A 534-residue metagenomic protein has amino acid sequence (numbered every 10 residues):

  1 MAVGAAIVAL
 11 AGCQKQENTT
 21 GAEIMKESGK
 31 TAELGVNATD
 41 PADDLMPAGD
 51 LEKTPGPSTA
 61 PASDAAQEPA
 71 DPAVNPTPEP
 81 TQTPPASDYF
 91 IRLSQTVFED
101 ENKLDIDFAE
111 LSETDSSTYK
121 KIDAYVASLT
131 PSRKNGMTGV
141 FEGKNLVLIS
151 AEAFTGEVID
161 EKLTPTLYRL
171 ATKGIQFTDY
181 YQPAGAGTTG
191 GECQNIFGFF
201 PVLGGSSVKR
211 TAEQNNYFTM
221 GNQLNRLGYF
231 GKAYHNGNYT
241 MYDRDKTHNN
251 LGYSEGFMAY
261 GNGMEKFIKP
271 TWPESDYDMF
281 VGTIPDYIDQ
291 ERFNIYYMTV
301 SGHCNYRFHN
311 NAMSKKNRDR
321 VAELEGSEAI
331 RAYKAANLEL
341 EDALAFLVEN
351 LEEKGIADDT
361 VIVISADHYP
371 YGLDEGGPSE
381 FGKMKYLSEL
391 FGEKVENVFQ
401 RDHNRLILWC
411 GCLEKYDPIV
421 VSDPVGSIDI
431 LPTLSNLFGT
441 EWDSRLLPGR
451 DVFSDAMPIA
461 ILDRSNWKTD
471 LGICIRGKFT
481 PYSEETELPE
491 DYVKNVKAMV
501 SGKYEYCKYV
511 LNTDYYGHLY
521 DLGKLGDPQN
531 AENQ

Functional and structural regions predicted by a protein language model:
M1-K144, D160-T164, A171-T172, D179 (+2 more regions): N-terminal secretory/membrane-targeting segments
A109-Q534: Solvent-exposed soluble domains appended to multi-pass membrane proteins
